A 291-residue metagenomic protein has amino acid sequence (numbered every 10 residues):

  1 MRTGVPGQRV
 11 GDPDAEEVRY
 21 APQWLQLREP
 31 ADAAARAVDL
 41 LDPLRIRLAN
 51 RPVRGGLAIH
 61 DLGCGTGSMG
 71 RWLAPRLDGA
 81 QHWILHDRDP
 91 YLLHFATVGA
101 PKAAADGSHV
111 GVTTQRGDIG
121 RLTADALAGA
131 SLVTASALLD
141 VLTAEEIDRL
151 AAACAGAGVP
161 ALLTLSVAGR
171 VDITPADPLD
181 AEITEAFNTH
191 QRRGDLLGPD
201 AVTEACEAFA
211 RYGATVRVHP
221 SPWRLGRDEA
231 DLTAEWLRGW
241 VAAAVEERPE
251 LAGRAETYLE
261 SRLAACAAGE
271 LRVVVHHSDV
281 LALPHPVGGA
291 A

Functional and structural regions predicted by a protein language model:
R2-V53: Class I SAM-dependent methyltransferase Rossmann-like catalytic core, especially the SAM/SAH-binding loop
R54-G65: Conserved class I S-adenosyl-L-methionine
G67-R71: Glycine-rich SAM-binding Motif I of class I
L73-R121: Class I SAM-dependent methyltransferase SAM/SAH-binding core
L127, A210-A291: Conserved Class I S-adenosyl-L-methionine
T134: A conserved beta-strand element that flanks and buttresses the S-adenosyl-L-methionine
V141-C154: A short, conserved alpha-helix within the catalytic core of class I
V159-S221: Conserved catalytic/acceptor-binding region of the Class I
